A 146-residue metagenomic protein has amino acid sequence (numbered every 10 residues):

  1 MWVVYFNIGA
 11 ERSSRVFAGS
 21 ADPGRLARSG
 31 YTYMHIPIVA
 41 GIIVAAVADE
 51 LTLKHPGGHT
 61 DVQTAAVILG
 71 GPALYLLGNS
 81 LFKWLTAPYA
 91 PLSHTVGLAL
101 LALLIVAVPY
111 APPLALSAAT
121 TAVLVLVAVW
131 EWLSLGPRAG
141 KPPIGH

Functional and structural regions predicted by a protein language model:
M1-V96, L126, L133-P137: Predominantly late transmembrane helices and immediately cytosolic-facing juxtamembrane segments
G24-L26, L101-L103, A115: Short hydrophobic "helix-edge" motifs at membrane interfaces and signal-peptide entry regions
Y33, P37, L103-V106, L116-A118: Amphipathic alpha-helical packing elements
G78, G97-A107: Hydrophobic, membrane-inserted alpha-helices
A99, L103, A122-V129: Generic alpha-helical transmembrane segments of integral inner-membrane proteins, especially permease/transport modules
A111-A122: Loop-to-transmembrane alpha-helix initiation sites
R138-H146: Short, charged juxtamembrane terminal tails flanking transmembrane helices
